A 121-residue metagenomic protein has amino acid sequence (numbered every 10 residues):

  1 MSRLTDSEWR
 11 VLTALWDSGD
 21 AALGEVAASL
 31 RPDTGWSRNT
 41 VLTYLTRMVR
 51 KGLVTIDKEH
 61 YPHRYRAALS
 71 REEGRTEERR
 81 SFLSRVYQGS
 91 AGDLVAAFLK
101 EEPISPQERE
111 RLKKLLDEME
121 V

Functional and structural regions predicted by a protein language model:
R3-S7, E59-E78: Short, cationic-aromatic polyanion-contact patches
D6-T13, E25: Pre-recognition alpha-helix immediately N-terminal to the DNA-recognition helix within helix-turn-helix or winged-helix
A21-S29: Short acidic, hydrophobic short linear motifs in intrinsically disordered regions
A28-W36: Short helix-coil junctions and helix-kink-helix linkers
L42-T46: Short, hydrophobic-biased segments on the C-terminal half of alpha helices that form "recognition helices"
G52: Glycine-centered, phosphate/nucleic-acid-interacting loop/turn motifs that mediate DNA/RNA or nucleotide
I56: Short beta-strand "wing" residues that participate in macromolecule-binding interfaces
T76-E120: Amphipathic alpha-helical dimerization/coiled-coil segments that flank or bridge DNA-binding/regulatory modules
